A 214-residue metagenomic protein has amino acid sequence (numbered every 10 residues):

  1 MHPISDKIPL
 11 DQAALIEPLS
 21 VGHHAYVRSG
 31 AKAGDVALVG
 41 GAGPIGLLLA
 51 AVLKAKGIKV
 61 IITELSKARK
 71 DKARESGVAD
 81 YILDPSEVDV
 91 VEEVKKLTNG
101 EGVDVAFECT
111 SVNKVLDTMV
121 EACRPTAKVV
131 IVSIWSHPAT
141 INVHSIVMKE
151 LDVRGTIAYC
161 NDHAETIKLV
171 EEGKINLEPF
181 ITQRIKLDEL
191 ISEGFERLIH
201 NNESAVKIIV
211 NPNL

Functional and structural regions predicted by a protein language model:
M1: Glycine-rich phosphate/adenylate-binding loop and adjacent beta-alpha elements of nucleotide- or dinucleotide-binding
I4, G22, L53, A73 (+7 more regions): Residue-level signal for nonpolar/aromatic packing positions in well-ordered secondary structure
I8-E87: Mid-domain Rossmann-like dinucleotide-binding core that forms the NAD(H)/NADP(H) cofactor-binding site
S29-A31, V36, I61, D71-D152 (+2 more regions): Glycine-rich cofactor phosphate-binding loops and adjacent beta1-alpha1 units of small-molecule cofactor enzyme domains
E64, S133, I157: Conserved acidic E/D residue at the C-terminus of a beta-strand in Rossmann-like folds
D117-E121, C160, A164-L214: C-terminal hydrophobic helical "lid"/dimerization subdomain of Rossmann-like NAD(P)H-dependent oxidoreductases
